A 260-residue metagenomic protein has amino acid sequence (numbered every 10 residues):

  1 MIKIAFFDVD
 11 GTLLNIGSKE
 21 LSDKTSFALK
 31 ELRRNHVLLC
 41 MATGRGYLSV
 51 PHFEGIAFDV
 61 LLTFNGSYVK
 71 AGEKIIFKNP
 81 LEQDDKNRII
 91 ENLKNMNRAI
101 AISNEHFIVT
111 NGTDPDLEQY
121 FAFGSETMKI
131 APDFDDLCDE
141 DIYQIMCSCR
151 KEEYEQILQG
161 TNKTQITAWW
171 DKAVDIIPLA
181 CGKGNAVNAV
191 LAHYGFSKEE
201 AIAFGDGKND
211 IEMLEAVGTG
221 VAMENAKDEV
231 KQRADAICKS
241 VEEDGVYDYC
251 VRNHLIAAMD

Functional and structural regions predicted by a protein language model:
M1-F7, K30, R34: Non-catalytic pre-domain segments flanking phosphatase-related domains
K3-S18: Asp-based phosphoryl-transfer active-site loop
I16, E20-D116: Active-site phosphate-binding/coordination module
L32, N65, I145, V187 (+3 more regions): Residue-level signal for inorganic ion chemistry
I56-A57, N65, G160-K163, A216-V217 (+1 more regions): Short, structured coil segments at secondary-structure junctions
F58-G66, A122, I166-W169, V221-E224 (+1 more regions): Short hydrophobic/aromatic-enriched beta-strand-loop microsegments
N92, M96-A216, N225: Conserved acidic, metal-coordinating active-site core of Asp-based, Mg2+-dependent phosphoryl-transfer enzymes
A216, V221-D260: Asp-based, Mg2+/Mn2+-dependent phosphohydrolase catalytic module
